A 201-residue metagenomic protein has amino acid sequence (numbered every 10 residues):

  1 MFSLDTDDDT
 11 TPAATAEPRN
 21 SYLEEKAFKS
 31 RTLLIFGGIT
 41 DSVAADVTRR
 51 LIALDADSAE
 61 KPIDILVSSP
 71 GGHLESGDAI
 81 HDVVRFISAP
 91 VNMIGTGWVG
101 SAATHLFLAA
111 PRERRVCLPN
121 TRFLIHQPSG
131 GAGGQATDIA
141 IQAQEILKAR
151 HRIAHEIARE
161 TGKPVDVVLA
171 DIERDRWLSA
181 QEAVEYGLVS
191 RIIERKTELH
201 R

Functional and structural regions predicted by a protein language model:
M1-R201: Terminal-region recognition feature
